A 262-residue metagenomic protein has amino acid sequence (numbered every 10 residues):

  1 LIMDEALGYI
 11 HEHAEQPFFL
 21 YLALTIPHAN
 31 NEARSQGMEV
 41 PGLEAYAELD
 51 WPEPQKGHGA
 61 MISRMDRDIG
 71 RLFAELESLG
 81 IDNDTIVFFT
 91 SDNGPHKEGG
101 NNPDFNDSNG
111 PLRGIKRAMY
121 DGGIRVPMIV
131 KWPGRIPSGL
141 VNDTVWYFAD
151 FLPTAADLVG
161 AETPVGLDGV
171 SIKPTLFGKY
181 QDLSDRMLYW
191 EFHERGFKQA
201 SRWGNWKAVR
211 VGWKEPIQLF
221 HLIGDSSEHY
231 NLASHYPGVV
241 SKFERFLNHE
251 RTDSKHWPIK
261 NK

Functional and structural regions predicted by a protein language model:
L1-D4, K56, S63-G70, W146-P153 (+4 more regions): A structural signal for well-ordered alpha-helical segments within the folded catalytic domains of diverse enzymes
A6, F19-L22, A155, R202-P237 (+1 more regions): A short aromatic-rich beta-strand->coil structural motif
A6-G57, H96-P103: Active-site His/acidic residue clusters
H13-L20, I81-V87, I124-V126, L183-R186 (+1 more regions): Loop/turn elements at helix/coil->beta-strand transitions in domains of secreted/extracellular proteins
F18-A23, I62, I69, L76 (+3 more regions): Beta-strand elements within well-structured catalytic alpha/beta cores of enzymes that handle phosphate/sulfate esters
A29-P41, A74-R135, Y147: Histidine-centered active-site microenvironments of extracellular/periplasmic hydrolases and transferases
E44-P54, K131-I136, I223-E228: Short glycine/proline-rich turn/loop motifs
P95-M119, R135-L140, T144, A149-L222 (+1 more regions): C-terminal cap/loop subdomain of S1 sulfatases and analogous C-terminal strand-loop tails that border
